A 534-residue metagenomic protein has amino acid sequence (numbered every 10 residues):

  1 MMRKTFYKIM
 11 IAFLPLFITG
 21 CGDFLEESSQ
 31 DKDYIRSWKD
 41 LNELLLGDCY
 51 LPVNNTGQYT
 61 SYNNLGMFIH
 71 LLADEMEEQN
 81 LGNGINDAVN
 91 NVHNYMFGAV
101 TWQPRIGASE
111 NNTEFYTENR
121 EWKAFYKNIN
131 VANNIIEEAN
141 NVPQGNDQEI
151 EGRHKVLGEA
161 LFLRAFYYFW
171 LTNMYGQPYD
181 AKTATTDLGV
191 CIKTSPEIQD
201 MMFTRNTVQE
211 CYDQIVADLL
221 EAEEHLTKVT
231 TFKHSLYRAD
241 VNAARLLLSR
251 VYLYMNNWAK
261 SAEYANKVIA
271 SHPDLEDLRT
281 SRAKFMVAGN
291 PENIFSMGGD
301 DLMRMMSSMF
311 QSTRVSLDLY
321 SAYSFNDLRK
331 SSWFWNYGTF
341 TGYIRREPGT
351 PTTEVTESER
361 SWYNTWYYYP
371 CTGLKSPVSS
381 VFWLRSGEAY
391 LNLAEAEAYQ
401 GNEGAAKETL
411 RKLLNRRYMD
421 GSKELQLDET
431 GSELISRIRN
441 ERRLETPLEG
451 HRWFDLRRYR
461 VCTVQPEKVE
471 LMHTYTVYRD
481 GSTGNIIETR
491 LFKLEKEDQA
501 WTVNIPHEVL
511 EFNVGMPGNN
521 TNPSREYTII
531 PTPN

Functional and structural regions predicted by a protein language model:
C21-Q79, L319, G421, E467-N534: Membrane-proximal, proline-rich intrinsically disordered regions
D31-R36, L65-I69, E78, Q177-T186 (+2 more regions): Short, surface-exposed recognition loops and adjoining beta-strand edges that mediate ligand/DNA contacts, enriched
N42-M67, E210, M255-N256, A262 (+3 more regions): Extended ligand-binding clefts on enzyme/binding-domain cores
V92-Y175, N206, E223-T227, T231 (+3 more regions): Conserved, well-structured interaction surfaces
